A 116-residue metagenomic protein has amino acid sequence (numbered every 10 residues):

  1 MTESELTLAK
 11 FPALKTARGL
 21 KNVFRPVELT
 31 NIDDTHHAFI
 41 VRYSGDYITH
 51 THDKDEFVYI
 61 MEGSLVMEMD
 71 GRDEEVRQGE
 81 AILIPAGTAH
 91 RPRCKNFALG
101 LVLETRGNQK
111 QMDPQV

Functional and structural regions predicted by a protein language model:
M1-F39: A short, N-terminal "cap"/entry segment at the start of jelly-roll beta-barrel domains of the cupin/DSBH fold
I32-D34, D70-R72, K95: Short strand-coil-strand connectors
D34-H52: Conserved short histidine dyad/triad with adjacent acidic residue
R42, T51-E68, L103: Short, conserved beta-strand element in jelly-roll/cupin
F57, S64-V66, D73, A89 (+1 more regions): Structural motif
M61-E62, R77-Q78, N96: A cytosolic small-molecule/anion-sensing beta-strand core signal
G71-A86: Short acidic-glycine-tyrosine-enriched beta hairpin
A86-D113: Ligand-binding loop in jelly-roll beta-barrel domains
